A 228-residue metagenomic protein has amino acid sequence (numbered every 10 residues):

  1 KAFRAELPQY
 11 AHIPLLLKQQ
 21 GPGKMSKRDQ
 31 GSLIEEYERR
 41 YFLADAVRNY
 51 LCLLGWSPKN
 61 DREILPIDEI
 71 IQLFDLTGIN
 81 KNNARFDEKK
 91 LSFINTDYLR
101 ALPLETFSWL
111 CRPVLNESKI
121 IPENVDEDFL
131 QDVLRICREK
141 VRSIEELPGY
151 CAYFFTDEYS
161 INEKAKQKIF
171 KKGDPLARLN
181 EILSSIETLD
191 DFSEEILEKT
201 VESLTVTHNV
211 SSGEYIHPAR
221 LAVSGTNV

Functional and structural regions predicted by a protein language model:
K1-Y98, R112-P113, H217-V223: Alpha-helical recognition segments enriched in aromatics with Gly/Pro capping that present substrate-recognition
A5-E6, L76, E117, I121 (+1 more regions): Short, well-ordered coil loops that connect the C-terminus of an alpha-helix to the N-terminus of a beta-strand
P8, K59-R62, N83, P122-D126 (+2 more regions): Short, surface-exposed helix-loop/turn micro-motifs enriched in polar/charged residues
R39, N83, F129, V133 (+2 more regions): Secondary-structure capping and boundary motifs in well-ordered enzyme cores
A44, I67, D87, S108 (+3 more regions): Short runs of predominantly hydrophobic/aromatic residues within well-ordered alpha helices that form helix-helix
L104-H208: Small-residue-rich helix-loop
E195-V228: Charged substrate- and nucleic-acid-binding regions of tRNA-handling and nucleotidyl-transfer enzymes, centered on
